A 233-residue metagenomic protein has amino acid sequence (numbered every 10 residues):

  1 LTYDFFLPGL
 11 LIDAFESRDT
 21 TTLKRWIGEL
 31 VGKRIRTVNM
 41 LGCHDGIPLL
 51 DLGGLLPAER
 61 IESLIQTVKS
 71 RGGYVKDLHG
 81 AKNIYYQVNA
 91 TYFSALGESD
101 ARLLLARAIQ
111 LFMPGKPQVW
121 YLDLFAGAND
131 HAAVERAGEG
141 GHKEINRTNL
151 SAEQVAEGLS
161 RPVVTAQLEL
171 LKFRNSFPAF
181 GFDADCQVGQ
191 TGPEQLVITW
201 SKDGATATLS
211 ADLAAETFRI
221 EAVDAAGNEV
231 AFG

Functional and structural regions predicted by a protein language model:
L1-G233: Active-site and adjacent substrate-binding regions of carbohydrate-active enzymes
